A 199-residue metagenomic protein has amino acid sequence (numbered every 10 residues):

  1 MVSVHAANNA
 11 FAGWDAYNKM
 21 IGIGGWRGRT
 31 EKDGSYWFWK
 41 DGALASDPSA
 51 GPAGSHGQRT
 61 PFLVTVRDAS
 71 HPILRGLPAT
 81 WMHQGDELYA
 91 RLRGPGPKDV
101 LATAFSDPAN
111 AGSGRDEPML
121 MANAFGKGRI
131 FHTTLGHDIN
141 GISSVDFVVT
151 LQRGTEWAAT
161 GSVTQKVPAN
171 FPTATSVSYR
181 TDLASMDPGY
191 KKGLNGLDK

Functional and structural regions predicted by a protein language model:
M1-D15, A124-K127, T133: Short alpha-beta junction capping motif
A6, T103-F105, T134-G136: Short, well-ordered beta-to-alpha junction loops that form the rim of enzyme active sites and present histidine/acidic
A7-A10, I23-S35, G42, A50: Donor/substrate-binding cores of folate-linked one-carbon enzymes
N9-A16, M20, I139-I142: Short catalytic/ligand-binding loop motif for oxyanion handling, primarily in non-cytosolic enzymes, centered on
G13, A69, I73, F147-L151: Stable alpha-helical elements in mature extracytoplasmic
N18, L74, Q152-E156: Non-transmembrane alpha-helical segments in soluble domains of secreted/periplasmic/extracellular proteins
G34-G126, K192: Catalytic beta-strand/loop cores that center a nucleophilic Ser/Cys/Thr and support acyl-enzyme chemistry
K98, P108-K199: Extracellular ligand-binding/catalytic regions of CAZymes and related secreted enzymes and adhesion modules
